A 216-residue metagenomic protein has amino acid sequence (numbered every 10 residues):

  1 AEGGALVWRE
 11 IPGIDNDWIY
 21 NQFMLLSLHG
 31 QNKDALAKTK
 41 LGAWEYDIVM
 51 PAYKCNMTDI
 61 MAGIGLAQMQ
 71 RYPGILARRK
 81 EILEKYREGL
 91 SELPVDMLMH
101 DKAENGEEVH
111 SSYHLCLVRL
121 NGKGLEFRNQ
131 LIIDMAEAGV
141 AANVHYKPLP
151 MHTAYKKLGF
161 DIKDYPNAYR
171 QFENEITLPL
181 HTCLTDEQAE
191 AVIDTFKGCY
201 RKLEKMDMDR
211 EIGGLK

Functional and structural regions predicted by a protein language model:
A1-L6: Glycine-rich phosphate-binding loop of ATP-grasp-fold ATP-dependent ligases
I11-K216: PLP-dependent aminotransferase class I/II
